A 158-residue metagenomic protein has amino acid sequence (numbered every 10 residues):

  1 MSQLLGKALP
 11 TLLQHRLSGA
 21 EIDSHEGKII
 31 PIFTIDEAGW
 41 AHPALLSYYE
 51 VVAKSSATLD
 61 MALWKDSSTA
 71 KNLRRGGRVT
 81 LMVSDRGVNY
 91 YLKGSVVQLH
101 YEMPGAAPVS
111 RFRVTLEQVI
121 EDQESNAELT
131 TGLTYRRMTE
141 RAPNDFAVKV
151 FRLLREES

Functional and structural regions predicted by a protein language model:
M1-S158: Binding-site signature for planar aromatic cofactors or substrates
